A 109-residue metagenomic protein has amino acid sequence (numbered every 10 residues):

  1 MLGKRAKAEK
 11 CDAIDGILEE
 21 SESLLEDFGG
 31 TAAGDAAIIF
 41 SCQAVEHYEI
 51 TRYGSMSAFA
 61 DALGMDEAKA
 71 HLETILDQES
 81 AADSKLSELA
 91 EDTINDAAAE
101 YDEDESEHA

Functional and structural regions predicted by a protein language model:
M1, A82-A90: Amphipathic alpha-helical coiled-coil segments
M1, E20-L24, Q78: Solvent-exposed, charged/polar functional surfaces in cytosolic regulatory/catalytic domains
M1-I17: Conserved alpha-helical segments that form or flank metal/cofactor-binding pockets of metalloenzymes
K7, E73-L76, A82-D83, H108-A109: Metal- and O2-centered redox machinery and metal/ROS homeostasis
D12-E73: Acidic/histidine-rich alpha-helical segments that form the ligand environment of transition-metal centers
T31, L89-T93: Short, structured secondary-structure boundary patches
N95-A109: Acidic, carboxylate-rich catalytic segments that either coordinate divalent cations
